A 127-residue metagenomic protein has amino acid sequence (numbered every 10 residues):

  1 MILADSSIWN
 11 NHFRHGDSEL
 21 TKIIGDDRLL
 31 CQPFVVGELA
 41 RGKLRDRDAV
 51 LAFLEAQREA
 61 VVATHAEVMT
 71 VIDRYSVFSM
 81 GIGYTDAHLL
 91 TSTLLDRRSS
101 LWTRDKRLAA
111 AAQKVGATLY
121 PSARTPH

Functional and structural regions predicted by a protein language model:
M1, D26-R28, A56-Q57, L95-S100: Short active-site oxyanion
M1-F34, A40-A52, T118, A123-P126: Short, well-structured N-terminal submotif of metal-dependent ribonuclease cores
H12, S18, E59-A123: Active-site neighborhoods of divalent-metal-dependent phosphate/nucleic-acid chemistry enzymes
I24-G25, A40, L51, E55 (+3 more regions): Alpha-helix boundary recognition
P33, G37, A87-L90: Non-catalytic, well-ordered alpha-helical scaffold segments
R47-Q57, E67-V68: Ligand-binding grooves and catalytic loops that recognize ribose/phosphate and carbohydrate rings, and esterified lipid
